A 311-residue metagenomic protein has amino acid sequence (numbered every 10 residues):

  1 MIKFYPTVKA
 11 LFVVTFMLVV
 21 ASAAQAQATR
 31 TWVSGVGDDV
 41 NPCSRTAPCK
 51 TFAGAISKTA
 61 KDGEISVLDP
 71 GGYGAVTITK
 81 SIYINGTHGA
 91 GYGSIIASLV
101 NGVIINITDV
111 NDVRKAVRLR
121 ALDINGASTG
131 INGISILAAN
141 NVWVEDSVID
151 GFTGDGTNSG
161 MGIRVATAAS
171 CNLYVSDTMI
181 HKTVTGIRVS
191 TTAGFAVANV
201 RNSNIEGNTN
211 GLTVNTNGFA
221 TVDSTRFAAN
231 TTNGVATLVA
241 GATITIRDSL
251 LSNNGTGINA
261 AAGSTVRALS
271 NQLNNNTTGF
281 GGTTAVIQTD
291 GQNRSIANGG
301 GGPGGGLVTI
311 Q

Functional and structural regions predicted by a protein language model:
I2-F12: Bacterial N-terminal signal peptides that target proteins for export
A10-V20: Bacterial N-terminal signal peptides
S22-A26: Sec/Tat signal peptide C-region and signal peptidase I cleavage site
G35-L68, G72-G74: Acidic Gly/Asp/Thr-rich repetitive segments characteristic of extracellular carbohydrate-active and adhesion proteins
A75, S81-G133, D146, G151-N158 (+1 more regions): Right-handed parallel beta-helix/beta-spiral solenoid domain characteristic of secreted/periplasmic
N85, K115-G126, N141-T153, S170-V184 (+5 more regions): Right-handed parallel beta-helix
A97-D109, A127-I136, D155-A168, K182-F195 (+5 more regions): Extracellular beta-strand/beta-solenoid scaffold signature
V286-Q311: Functionally critical loop-and-helix segments that line ligand-binding/catalytic clefts of soluble enzyme domains
